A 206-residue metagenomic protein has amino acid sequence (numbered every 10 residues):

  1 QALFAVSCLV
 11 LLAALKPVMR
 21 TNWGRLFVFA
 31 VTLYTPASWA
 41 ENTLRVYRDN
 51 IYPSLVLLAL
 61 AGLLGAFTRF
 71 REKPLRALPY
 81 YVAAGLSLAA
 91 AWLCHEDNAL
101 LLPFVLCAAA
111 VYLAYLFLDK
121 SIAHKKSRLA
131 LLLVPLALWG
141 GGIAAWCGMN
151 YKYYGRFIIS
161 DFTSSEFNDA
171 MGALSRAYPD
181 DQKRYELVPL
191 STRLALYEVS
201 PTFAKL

Functional and structural regions predicted by a protein language model:
Q1-F4, A30-L55, A89, L93: Aromatic- and kink-enriched transmembrane "portal" helix at the membrane-lumen/periplasm boundary that abuts
V6-A37, P53-S54, E72-P79: Transmembrane-helix signature of polytopic, membrane-embedded enzymes that assemble or transfer cell-envelope glycans
V10-A13, I51-R71, L86-L88, V105-L106 (+1 more regions): Specific aromatic-rich, kink-prone transmembrane helix
L15-W23, F67-R71, A114-D119, Y153 (+1 more regions): Membrane-interfacial segments
W23-R25, A66-A89, K125-L133: Short hydrophobic alpha-helices at membrane interfaces in multi-pass membrane enzymes
Y80-H95, W139-W146: Membrane-interface alpha helices of multi-pass inner-membrane proteins
L101-L136: Perimembrane helix-loop-helix junctions
W139-L206: Juxtamembrane membrane-water interface segments immediately following transmembrane helices in multi-pass
